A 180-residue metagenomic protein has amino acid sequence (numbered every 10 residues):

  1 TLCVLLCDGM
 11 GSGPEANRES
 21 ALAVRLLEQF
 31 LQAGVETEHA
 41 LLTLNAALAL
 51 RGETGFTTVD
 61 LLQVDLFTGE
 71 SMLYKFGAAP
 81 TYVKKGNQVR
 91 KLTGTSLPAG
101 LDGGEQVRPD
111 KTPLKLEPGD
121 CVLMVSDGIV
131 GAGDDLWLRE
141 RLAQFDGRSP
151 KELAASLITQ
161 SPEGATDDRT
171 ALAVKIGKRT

Functional and structural regions predicted by a protein language model:
T1-L6, G13-T180: Conserved subregion of the PPM/PP2C metallophosphatase catalytic domain
